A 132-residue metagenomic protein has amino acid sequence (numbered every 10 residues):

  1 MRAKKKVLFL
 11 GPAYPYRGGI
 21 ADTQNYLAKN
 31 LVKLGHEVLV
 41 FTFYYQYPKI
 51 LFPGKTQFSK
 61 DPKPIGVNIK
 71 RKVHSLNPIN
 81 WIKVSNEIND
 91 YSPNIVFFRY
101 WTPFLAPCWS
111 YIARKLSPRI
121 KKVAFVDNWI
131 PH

Functional and structural regions predicted by a protein language model:
R2-L8: Extreme N-terminal starter segment of soluble prokaryotic enzymes
L10, F41-F43, F125: Generic beta-sheet signal
G11-N25, P48-K49, W101-A106: A short, glycine/small-residue-rich beta-strand->loop->alpha-helix junction that serves as a flexible
Y14-R17, K29-D90: N-terminal strand-loop element at the rim of the active site of nucleotide-sugar-dependent glycosyltransferases
K70-S75, K83-A106, K121-F125: Short N-terminal targeting/anchoring amphipathic segment
P107-R114: Charged helix-capping and loop-helix junction motifs
P118-V123, N128-H132: Nucleotide-sugar donor phosphate/pyrophosphate-binding loop at the beta->alpha transition of glycosyltransferases
